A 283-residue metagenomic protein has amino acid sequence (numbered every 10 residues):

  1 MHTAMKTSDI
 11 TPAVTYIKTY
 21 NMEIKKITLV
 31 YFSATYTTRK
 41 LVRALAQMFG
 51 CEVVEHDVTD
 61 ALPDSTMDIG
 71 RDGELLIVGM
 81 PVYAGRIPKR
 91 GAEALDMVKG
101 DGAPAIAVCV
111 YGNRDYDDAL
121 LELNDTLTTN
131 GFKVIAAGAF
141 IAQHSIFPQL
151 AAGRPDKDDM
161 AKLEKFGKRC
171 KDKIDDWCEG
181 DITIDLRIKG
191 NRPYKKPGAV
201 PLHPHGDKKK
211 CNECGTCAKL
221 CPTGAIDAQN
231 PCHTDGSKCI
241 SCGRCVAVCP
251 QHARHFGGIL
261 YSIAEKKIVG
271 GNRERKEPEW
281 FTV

Functional and structural regions predicted by a protein language model:
M1-N21: N-terminal amphipathic/basic-hydrophobic helices that include classical n-h-c signal peptides and signal-anchor
Y16-L29, S33-T59, T66-P201, G257-V283: FMN-binding flavodoxin-like domain, especially the glycine-rich phosphate-binding loop
R154-D158, H205, K209-N212: A short glycine-/small-residue-rich loop at the edge of a beta-strand within enzyme catalytic domains
G206, N212-I240, R244-Y261, F281: Iron-sulfur cluster-binding cysteine motifs and their immediate structural context in ferredoxin-like electron-transfer
